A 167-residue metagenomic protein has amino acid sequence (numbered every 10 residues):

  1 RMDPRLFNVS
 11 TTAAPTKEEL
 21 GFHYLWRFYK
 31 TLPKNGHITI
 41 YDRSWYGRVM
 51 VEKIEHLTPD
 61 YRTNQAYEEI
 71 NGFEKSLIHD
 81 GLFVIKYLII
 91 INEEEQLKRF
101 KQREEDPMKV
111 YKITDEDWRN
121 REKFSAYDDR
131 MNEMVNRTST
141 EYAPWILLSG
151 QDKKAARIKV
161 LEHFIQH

Functional and structural regions predicted by a protein language model:
R1-D3: A conserved segment at the C-terminal end of the G1
F7-Y67: Conserved nucleotide-sensing/catalytic segment adjacent to the nucleotide-binding pocket in NTP-handling enzymes
T11, T39-D42, V84-L88, L147: A structural signal for short, well-ordered beta-strand segments and their strand-loop junctions that often border
P15-E18, S44-G47, I90-L97, D117 (+1 more regions): Conserved nucleotide-binding/hydrolysis micro-motifs of P-loop NTPases
P33-N35, D80-L82, E141-Y142: Short loop/turn elements that form and flank the Walker-type P-loop nucleotide-binding site in RecA-like NTPase cores
V51-E69, L77-D129: A glycine- and Lys/Arg-enriched "phosphate-lid" helix/loop adjacent to the NTP-binding pocket of small-molecule kinases
F73: Phosphate-binding/switch loop-helix module in NTP-utilizing enzymes
D129-H167: NTP-dependent small-molecule kinase module
